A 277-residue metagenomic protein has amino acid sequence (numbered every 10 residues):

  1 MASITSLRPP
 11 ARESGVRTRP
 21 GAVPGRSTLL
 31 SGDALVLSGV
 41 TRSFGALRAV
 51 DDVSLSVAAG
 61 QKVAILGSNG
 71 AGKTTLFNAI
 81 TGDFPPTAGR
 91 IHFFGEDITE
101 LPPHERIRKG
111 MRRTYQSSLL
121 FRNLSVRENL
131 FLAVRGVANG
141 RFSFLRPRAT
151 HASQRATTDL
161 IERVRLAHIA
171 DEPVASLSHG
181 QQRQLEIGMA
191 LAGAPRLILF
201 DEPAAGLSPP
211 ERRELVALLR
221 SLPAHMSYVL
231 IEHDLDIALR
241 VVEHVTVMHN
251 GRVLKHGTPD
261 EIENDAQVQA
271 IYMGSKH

Functional and structural regions predicted by a protein language model:
A2-H277: Glycine-rich phosphate-binding loops of nucleotide-dependent enzymes
